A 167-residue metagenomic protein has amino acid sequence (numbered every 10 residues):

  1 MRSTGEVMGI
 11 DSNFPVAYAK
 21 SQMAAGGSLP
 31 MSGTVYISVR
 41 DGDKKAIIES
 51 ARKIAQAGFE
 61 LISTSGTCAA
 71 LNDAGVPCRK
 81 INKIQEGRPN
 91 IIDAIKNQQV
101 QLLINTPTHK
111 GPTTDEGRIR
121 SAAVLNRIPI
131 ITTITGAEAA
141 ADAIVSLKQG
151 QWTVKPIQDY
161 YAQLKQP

Functional and structural regions predicted by a protein language model:
M1-H109, T113-I131, A137-A140, Q149-P167: ATP-dependent carboxylate/acyl-activation modules
I144-V145: Histidine/acidic-residue-rich catalytic or RNA/ligand-binding cores of hydrolases and nuclease-related proteins
